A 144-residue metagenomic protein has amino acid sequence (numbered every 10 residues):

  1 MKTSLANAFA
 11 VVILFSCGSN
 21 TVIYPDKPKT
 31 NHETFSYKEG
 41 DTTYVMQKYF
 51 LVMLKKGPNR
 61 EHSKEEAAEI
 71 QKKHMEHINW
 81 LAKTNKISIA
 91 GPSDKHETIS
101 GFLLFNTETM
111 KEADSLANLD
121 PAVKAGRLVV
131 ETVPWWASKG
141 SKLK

Functional and structural regions predicted by a protein language model:
M1-D26: Bacterial Sec-dependent N-terminal signal peptides
S19-K144: Conserved, structured core segments of small domains
